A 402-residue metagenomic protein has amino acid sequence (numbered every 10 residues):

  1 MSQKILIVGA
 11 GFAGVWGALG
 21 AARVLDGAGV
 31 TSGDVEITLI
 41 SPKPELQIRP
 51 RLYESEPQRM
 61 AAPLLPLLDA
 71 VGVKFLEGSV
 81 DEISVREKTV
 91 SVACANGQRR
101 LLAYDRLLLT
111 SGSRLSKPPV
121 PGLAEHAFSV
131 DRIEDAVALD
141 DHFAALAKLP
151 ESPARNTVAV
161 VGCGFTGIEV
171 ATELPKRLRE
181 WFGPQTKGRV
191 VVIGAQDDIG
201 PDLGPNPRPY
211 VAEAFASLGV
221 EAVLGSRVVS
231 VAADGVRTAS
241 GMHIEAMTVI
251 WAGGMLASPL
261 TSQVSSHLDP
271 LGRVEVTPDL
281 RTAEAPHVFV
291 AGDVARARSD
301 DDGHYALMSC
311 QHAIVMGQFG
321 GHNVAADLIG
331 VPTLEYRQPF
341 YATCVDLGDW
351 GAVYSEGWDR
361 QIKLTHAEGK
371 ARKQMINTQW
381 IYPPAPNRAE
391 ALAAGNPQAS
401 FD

Functional and structural regions predicted by a protein language model:
M1-E77, E169-D202, I250: Beta1-alpha1 glycine-rich phosphate/pyrophosphate-binding loop at the start of Rossmann-like nucleotide-binding domains
S2, V73-A159, I250: FAD-binding core/adjacent interface of flavoenzyme oxidoreductases
A18, K176-R179, Q311-Q338: Internal hydrophobic alpha-helix adjacent to the cofactor/substrate pocket in enzyme cavities
D34-E36, V71, F75-E87, L102 (+1 more regions): A Rossmann-like FAD-binding core segment of flavoenzymes
D34-T38, L149-E151, V191, D301-A306 (+1 more regions): Active-site-proximal substrate-binding core of FAD-dependent oxidoreductases
E125-S152, V236, I244-V315: FAD-site-proximal beta/loop scaffold in flavoenzymes
D140-K187: Rossmann-like NAD(P)H-binding beta-loop-alpha module
D349-D402: C-terminal auxiliary extensions adjacent to catalytic cores
